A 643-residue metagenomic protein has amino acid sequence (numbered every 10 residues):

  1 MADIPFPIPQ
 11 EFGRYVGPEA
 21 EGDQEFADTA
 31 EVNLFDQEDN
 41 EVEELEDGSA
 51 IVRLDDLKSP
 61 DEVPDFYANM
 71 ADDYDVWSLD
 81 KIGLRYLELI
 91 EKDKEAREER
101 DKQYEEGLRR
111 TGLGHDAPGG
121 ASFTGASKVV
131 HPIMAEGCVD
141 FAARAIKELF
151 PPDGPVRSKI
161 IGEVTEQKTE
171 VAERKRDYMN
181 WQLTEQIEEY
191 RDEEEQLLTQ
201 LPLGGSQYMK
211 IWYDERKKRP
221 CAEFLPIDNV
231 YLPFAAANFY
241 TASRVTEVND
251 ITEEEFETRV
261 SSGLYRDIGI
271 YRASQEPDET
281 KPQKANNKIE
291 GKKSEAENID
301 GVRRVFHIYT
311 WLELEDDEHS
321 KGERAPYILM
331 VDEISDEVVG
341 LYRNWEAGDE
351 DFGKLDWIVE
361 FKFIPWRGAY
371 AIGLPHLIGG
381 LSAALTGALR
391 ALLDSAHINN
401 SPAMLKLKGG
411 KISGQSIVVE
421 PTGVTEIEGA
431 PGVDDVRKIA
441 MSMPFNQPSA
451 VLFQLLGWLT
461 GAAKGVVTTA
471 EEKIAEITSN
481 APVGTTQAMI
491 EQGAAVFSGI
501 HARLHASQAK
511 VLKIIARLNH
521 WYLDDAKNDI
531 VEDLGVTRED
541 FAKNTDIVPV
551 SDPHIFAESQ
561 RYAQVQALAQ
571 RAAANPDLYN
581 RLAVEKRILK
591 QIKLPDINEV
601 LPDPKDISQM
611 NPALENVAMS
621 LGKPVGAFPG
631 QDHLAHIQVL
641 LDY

Functional and structural regions predicted by a protein language model:
A2-V339, E346, Q447-W458, A542-S551 (+6 more regions): Extended, helix-rich architectural segments
E106, R110-A121, G204-Q207, A237 (+4 more regions): Eukaryote-specific, cytoplasm-facing alpha-helical/coiled-coil scaffolding segments in long proteins
V156-G162, Y190-L198, I211-D214, A396-K408 (+5 more regions): Short coil/turn segments at secondary-structure boundaries
T169, E173, R191, L203 (+13 more regions): Conserved structured core elements
Y178-E185, L381-S395, N399, L455-A470 (+6 more regions): Generic, well-ordered alpha-helical scaffold segments in large soluble proteins
L201, E215, E223-F224, Q447 (+1 more regions): Extended amphipathic alpha-helical segments with heptad-repeat/coiled-coil character used for oligomerization, fusion
D300, F306-V483: Extended, charged amphipathic alpha-helical segments
E599-D642: Beta-sheet repeat architectures centered on beta-propellers
